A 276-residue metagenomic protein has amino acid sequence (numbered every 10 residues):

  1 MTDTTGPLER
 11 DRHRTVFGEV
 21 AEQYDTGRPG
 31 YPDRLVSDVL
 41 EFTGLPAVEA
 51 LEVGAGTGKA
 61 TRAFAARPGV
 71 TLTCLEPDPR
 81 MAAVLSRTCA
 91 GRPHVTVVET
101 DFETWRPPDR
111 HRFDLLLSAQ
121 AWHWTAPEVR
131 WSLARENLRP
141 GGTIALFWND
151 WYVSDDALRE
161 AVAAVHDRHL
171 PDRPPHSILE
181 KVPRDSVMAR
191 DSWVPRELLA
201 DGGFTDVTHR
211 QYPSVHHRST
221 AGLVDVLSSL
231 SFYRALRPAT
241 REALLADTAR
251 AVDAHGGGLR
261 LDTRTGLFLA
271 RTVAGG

Functional and structural regions predicted by a protein language model:
G18-P29: Class I SAM-dependent methyltransferase Rossmann-like catalytic core, especially the SAM/SAH-binding loop
P29-V48: Conserved alpha-helix/loop element of class I SAM-dependent methyltransferases that forms part of the SAM/SAH-binding
L51, T57-W105: Class I SAM-dependent methyltransferase SAM/SAH-binding core
R106-L116: A short acidic, Gly/Pro-enriched loop at the edge of an enzyme's catalytic core that lines a small-molecule cofactor
D114-E128: A short SAM/SAH-binding and catalytic strip from SAM-dependent methyltransferases
R130-P140: A short glycine-rich, Lys/Arg-flanked "PGG" loop and its adjoining helix->strand segment in the class I
P140-P213: Conserved catalytic/acceptor-binding region of the Class I
V187-G276: Conserved Class I S-adenosyl-L-methionine
